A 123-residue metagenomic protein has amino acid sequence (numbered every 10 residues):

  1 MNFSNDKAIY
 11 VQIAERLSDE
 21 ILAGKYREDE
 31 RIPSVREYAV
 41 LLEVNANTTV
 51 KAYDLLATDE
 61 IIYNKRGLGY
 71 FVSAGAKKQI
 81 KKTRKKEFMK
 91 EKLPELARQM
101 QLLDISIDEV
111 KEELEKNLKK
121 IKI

Functional and structural regions predicted by a protein language model:
M1-R31, E37, E87, E91-K122: Extreme N-terminal segment that seeds HTH/winged-HTH DNA-binding domains in transcriptional regulators
D6-A8, G24-K25, V40, G67-Y70 (+1 more regions): Short hydrophobic/aromatic-rich motifs at helix boundaries and adjacent loops
D6-Q12, N47-L56, L68-A74: Short, mixed-charge, low-aromatic patches
Y10, S34, Y70-K85: Short, cationic-aromatic polyanion-contact patches
K25-Y26, E30, T58-G67, F71-A74: Beta-hairpin "wing" of winged helix-turn-helix
R31-Y63: N-terminal helix-turn-helix
L41, N45, I61, R66-G67 (+4 more regions): Short alpha-helix boundary/capping motifs
